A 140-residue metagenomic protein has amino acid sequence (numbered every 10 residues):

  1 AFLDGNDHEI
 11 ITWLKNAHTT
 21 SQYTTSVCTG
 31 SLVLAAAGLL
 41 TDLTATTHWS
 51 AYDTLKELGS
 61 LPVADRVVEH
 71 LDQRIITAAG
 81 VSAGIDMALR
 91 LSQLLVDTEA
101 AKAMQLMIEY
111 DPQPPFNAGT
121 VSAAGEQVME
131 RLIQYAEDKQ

Functional and structural regions predicted by a protein language model:
A1-Q140: Active-site-adjacent pocket-lining segments in enzyme domains
